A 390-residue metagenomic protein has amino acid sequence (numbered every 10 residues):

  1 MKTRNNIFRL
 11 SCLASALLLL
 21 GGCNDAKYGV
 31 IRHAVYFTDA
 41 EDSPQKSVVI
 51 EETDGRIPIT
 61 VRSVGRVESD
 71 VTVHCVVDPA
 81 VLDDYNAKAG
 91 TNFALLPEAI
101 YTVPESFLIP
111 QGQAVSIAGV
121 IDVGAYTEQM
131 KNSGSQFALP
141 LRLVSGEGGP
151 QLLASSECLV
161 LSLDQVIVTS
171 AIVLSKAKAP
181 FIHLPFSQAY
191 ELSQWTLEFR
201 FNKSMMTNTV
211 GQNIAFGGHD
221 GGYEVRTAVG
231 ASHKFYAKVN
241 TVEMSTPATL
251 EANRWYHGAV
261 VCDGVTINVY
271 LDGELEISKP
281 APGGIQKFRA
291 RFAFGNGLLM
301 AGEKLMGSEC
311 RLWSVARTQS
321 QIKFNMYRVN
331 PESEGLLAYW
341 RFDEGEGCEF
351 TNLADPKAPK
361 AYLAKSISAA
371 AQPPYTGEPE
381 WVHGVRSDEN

Functional and structural regions predicted by a protein language model:
K2-R4, C23-A118, D122-L184, A189-E191 (+1 more regions): Acidic/polar, low-complexity intrinsically disordered N-terminal segments immediately downstream of a Sec signal
L18-G22: C-terminal motif of bacterial Sec signal peptides marking the signal peptidase cleavage site
V67, V81, T127, G146-G148 (+4 more regions): Acidic glycine-/aspartate-rich tracts in secreted/extracellular proteins
S162-L174, S204, Y223-P282, P373-E389: Extracellular glycan-interaction surfaces
I167-K234, R317-S320: Extracellular glycan-recognition modules
W195-M205, G258-V260, F294, C310-L312 (+1 more regions): Short hydrophobic/aromatic patches on beta-strands that form ligand-binding or substrate-lining surfaces
K279-M306, P331-G335: Flexible glycan-contacting loops in extracellular carbohydrate-active proteins
E309-N390: Extended recognition patches within non-cytosolic domains
